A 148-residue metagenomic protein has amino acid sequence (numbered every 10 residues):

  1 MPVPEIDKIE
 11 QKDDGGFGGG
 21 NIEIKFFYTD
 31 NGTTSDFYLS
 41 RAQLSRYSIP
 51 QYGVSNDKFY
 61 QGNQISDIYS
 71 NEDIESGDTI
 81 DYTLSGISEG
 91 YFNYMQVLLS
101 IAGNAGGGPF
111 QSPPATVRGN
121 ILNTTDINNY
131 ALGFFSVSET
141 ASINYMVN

Functional and structural regions predicted by a protein language model:
M1-N148: A sequence/structural signal for flexible, mid-protein segments enriched in small/helix-disrupting residues
